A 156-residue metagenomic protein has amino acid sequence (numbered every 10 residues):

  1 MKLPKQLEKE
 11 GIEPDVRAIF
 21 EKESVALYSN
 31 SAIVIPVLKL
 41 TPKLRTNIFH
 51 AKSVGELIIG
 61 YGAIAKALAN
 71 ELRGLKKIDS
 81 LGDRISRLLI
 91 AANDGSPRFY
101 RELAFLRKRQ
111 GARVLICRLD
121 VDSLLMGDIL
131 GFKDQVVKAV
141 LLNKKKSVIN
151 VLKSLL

Functional and structural regions predicted by a protein language model:
M1, D94, M126-I129: Long, hydrophilic "mature protein body" segments
M1-A63, K76-D79: N-terminal, charge-rich interaction modules
I35-L38, S96, C117-V121: A short linear-motif detector with a strong N-terminal bias
N47, A51-S86, R98-L119: Positively charged, polar, low-complexity stretches
I85-N93, L141: Acidic beta-strand-to-loop metal/phosphate-binding motif
A92-G95, R109, F132: Amphipathic alpha-helical interaction surfaces
N93-R98, K145-S147: Gly/Ser/Thr-rich loops at beta-strand to alpha-helix junctions that form or flank small-molecule/cofactor-binding
L115-L156: Helix-rich interaction surfaces within compact, conserved domain-sized segments that mediate assembly or partner
